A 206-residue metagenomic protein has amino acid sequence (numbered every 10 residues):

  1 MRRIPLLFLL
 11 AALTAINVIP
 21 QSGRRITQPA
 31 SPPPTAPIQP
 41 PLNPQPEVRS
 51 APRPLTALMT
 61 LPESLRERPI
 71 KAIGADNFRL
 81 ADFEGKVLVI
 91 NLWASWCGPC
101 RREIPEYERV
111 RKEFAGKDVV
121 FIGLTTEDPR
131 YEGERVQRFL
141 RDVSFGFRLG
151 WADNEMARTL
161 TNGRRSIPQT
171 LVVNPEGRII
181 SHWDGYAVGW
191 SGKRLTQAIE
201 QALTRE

Functional and structural regions predicted by a protein language model:
M1-G23: Sec-dependent N-terminal signal peptides
T27, S31, I38-L80: N-terminal "domain-start" segment that seeds a small globular fold
K86-L88, L92-W96, D128, S166: Short pre-active-site segment immediately N-terminal to redox-active cysteine/selenocysteine motifs in thiol-based
L92-R109: Conserved redox-active cysteine motifs that mediate thiol-disulfide chemistry, especially di-cysteine Cys-X(1-2)-Cys
D118-G133, F145-N154: Thiol-based oxidoreductase modules, predominantly thioredoxin-like and allied folds used for disulfide exchange
Q137-Q169, V173-P175: Short, internal strand/loop/helix patches that form the active-site neighborhood or redox-interaction surface
Q169-E206: Thiol-/selenol-based redox modules, centered on thioredoxin-like and closely related oxidoreductase domains
